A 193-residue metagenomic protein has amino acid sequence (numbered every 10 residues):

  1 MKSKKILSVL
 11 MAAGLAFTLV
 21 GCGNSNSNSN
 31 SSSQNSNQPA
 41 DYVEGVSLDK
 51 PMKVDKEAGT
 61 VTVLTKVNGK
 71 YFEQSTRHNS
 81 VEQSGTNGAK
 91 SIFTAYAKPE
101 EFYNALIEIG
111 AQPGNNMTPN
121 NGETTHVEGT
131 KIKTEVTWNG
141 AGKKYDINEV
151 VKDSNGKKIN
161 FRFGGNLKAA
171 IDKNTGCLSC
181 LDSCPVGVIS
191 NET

Functional and structural regions predicted by a protein language model:
M1-L10: Bacterial N-terminal signal peptides that target proteins for export
M11-A16: Hydrophobic helical h-region of N-terminal Sec-dependent signal peptides in bacterial secretory/periplasmic proteins
T18-G21: C-terminal motif of bacterial Sec signal peptides marking the signal peptidase cleavage site
G23-S25: Bacterial signal peptide processing site
N28-S36: Intrinsically disordered, low-complexity repeat and linker tracts
P39-T193: Long, low-hydrophobicity ectodomains and other hydrophilic envelope-associated domains
